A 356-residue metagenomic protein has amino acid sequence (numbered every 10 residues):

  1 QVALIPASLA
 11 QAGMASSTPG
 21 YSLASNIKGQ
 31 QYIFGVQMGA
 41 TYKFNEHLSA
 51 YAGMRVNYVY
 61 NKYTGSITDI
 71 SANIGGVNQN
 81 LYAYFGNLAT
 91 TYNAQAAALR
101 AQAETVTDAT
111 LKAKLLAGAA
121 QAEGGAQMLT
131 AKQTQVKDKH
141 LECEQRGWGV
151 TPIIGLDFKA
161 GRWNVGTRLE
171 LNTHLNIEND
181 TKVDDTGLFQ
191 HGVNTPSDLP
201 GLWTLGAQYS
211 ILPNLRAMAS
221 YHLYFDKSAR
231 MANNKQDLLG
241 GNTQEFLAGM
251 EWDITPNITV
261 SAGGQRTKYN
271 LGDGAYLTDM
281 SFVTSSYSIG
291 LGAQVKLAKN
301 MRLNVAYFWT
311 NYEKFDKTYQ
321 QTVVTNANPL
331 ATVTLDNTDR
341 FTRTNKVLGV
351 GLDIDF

Functional and structural regions predicted by a protein language model:
Q1-F356: Outer-membrane beta-barrel porins/channels
